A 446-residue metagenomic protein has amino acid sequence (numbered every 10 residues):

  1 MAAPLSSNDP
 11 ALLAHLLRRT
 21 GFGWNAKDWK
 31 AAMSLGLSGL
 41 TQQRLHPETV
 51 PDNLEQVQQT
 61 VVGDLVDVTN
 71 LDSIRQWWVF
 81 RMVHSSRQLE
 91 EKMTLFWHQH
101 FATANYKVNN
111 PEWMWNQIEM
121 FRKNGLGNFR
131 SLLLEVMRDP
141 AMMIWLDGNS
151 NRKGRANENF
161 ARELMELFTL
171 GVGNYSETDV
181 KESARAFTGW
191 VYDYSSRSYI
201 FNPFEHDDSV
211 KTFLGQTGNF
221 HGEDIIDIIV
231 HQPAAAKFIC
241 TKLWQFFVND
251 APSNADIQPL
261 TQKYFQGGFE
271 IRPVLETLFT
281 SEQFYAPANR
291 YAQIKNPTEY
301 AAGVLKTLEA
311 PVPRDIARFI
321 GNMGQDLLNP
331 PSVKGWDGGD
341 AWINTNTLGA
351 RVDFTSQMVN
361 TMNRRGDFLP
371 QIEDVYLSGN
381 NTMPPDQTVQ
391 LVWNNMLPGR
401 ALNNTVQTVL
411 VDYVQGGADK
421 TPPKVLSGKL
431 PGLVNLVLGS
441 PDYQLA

Functional and structural regions predicted by a protein language model:
A3, L45, Q58-Q59, L71-W78 (+2 more regions): Active-site substrate-binding loop specific to GH73 endo-beta-N-acetylglucosaminidase modules in bacterial autolysins
A3-A26, Q232, A236-G267, E276-A446: Flexible, low-complexity segments enriched for small/polar residues
P10-R19, P51-E55, V66-V68, R155-N159 (+1 more regions): Short, compositionally biased low-complexity segments
A26-N124, N149: N-terminal accessory alpha/beta regions
V62-D64, H84, A102, G148-N151 (+4 more regions): A ubiquitous short alpha-helical element
